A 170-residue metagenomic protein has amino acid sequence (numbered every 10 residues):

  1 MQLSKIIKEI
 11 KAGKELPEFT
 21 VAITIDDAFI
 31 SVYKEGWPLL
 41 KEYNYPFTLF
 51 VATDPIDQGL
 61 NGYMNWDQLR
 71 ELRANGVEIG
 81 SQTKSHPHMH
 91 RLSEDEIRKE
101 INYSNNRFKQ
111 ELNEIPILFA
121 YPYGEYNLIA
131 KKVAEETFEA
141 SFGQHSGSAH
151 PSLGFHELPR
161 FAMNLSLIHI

Functional and structural regions predicted by a protein language model:
M1-T24, I30-Y33, K84, R91-I168: C-terminal active-site subregion of NodB/CE4 polysaccharide deacetylases
Q2-N75: Active-site beta->alpha N-cap acidic-glycine motif
Y43-T48, A74-I79, E114-P116, T137-E139: Loop/turn elements at helix/coil->beta-strand transitions in domains of secreted/extracellular proteins
F50-A52, Q82, Q144: Generic beta-sheet signal
D54-P55, S85-P87: A short, flexible beta-alpha/helix-coil linker loop
Q58-G59, H88-H90: Short acidic/glycine-rich loop or secondary-structure boundary segments that cap or lie
